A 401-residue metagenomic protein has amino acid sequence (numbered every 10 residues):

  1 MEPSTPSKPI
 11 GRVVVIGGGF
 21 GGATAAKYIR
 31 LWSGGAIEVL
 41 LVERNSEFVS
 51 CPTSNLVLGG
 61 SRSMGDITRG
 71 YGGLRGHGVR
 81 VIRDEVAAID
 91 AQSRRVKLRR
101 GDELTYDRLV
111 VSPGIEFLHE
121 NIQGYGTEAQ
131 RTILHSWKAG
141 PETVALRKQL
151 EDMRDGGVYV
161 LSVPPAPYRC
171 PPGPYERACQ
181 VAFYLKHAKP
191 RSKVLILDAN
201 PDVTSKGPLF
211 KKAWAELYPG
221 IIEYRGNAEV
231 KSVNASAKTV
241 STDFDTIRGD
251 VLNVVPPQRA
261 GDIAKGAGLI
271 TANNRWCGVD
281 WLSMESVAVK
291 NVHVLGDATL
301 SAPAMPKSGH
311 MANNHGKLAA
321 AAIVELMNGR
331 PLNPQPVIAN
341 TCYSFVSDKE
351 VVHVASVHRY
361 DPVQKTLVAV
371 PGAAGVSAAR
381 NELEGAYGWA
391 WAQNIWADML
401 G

Functional and structural regions predicted by a protein language model:
E2-I10, V81-E176, F183-H187, N253: FAD-binding core/adjacent interface of flavoenzyme oxidoreductases
S4-R80, P165-P208: Beta1-alpha1 glycine-rich phosphate/pyrophosphate-binding loop at the start of Rossmann-like nucleotide-binding domains
P9, H353-G401: C-terminal auxiliary extensions adjacent to catalytic cores
G76-I89, S93-V96, L104, F183-R275 (+1 more regions): A Rossmann-like FAD-binding core segment of flavoenzymes
T127-D155, R248-V251, V255-N313: FAD-site-proximal beta/loop scaffold in flavoenzymes
A166-Y184, M305, G309-K317, S347-A355: Short, electropositive alpha-helical surface patch
L295-S344: A conserved FAD-binding loop/helix module that cradles the flavin
